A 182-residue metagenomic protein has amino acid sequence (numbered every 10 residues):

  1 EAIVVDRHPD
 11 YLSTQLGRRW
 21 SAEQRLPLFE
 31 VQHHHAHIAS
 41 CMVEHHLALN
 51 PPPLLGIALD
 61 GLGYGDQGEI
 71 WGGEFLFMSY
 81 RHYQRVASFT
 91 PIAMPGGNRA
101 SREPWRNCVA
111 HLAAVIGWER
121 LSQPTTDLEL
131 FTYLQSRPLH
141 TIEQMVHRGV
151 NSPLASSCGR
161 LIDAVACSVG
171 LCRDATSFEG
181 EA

Functional and structural regions predicted by a protein language model:
E1-A182: Short acidic/glycine-rich loops and adjacent helix/strand connectors that line catalytic pockets where negatively
